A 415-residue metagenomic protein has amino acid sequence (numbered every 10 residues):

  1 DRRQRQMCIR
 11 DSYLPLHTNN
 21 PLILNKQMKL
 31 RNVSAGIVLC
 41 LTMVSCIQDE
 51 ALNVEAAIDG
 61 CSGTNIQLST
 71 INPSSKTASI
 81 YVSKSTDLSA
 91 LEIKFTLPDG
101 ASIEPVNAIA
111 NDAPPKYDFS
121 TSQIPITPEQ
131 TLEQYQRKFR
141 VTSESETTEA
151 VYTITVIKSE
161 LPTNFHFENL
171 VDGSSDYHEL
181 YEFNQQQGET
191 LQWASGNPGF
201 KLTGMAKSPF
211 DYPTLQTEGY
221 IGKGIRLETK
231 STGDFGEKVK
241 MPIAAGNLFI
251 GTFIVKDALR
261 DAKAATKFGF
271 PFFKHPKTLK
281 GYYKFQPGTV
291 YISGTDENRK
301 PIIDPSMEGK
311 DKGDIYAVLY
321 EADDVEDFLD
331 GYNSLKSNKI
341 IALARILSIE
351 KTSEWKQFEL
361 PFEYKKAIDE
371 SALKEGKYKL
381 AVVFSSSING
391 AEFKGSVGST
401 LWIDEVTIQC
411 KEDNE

Functional and structural regions predicted by a protein language model:
D1-D11: Single conserved hydrophobic/aromatic residue that forms the stacking wall/gate of nucleotide- or nucleobase-binding
C46-F165: Beta-rich interaction/scaffold domains
I157-N197: Extracellular carbohydrate-recognition regions
Q216-F235: Short carbohydrate-recognition loop motifs
F235-D324: Extracellular-facing segments of soluble proteins and assemblies that are Gly/Ser/Thr-biased and enriched in aromatics
D324-K374, S396: Extracellular carbohydrate recognition and processing domains and analogous Trp-centered ligand-binding platforms
E354, A372-E375, S387-C410: Extracellular carbohydrate recognition
